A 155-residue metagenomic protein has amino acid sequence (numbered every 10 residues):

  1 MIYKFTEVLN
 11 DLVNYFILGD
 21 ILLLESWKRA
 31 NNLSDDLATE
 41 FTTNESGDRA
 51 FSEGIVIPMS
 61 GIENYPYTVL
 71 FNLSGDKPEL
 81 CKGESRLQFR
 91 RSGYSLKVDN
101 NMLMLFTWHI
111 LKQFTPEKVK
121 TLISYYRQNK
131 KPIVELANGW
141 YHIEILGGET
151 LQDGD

Functional and structural regions predicted by a protein language model:
M1-D99, F114-T115, Q152-D155: Primarily secretory-pathway and cell-envelope proteins
V8, V134-E135: Short linear sequence motifs
E84-V134: Extended, solvent-exposed segments with strong compositional bias
L111, E149-T150: Short acidic, S/G/P-rich loop/turn micro-motifs used as interaction or catalytic elements
L136-E144, E149: A glycine-anchored, Pro-Gly-centered beta-turn/N-cap motif
